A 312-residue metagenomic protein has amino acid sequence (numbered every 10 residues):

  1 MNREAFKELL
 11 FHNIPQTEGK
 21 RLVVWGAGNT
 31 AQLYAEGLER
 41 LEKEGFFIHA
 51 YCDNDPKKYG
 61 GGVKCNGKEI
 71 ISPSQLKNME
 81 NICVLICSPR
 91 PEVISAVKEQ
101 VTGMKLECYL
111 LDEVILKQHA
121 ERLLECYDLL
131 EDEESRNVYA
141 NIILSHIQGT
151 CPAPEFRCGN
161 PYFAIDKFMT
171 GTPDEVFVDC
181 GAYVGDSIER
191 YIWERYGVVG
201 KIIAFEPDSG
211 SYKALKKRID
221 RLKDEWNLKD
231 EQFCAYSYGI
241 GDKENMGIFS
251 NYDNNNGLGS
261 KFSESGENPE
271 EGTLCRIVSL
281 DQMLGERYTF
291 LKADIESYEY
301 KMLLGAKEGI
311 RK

Functional and structural regions predicted by a protein language model:
M1-G45, N54-K312: Phosphate/nucleotide-binding beta-alpha loop and adjacent structural elements of enzyme active sites
Y51: Active-site region of the double-stranded beta-helix
